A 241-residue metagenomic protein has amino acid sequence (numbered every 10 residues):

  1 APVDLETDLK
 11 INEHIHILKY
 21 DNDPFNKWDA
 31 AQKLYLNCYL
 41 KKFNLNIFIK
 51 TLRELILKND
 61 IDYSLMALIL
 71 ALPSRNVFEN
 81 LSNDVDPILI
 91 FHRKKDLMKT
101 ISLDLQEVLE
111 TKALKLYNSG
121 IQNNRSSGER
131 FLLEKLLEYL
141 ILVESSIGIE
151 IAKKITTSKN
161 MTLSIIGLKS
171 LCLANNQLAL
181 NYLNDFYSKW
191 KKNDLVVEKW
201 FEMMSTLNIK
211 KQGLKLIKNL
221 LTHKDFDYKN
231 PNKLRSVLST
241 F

Functional and structural regions predicted by a protein language model:
A1-F241: Long, ordered, helix-rich scaffold segments
